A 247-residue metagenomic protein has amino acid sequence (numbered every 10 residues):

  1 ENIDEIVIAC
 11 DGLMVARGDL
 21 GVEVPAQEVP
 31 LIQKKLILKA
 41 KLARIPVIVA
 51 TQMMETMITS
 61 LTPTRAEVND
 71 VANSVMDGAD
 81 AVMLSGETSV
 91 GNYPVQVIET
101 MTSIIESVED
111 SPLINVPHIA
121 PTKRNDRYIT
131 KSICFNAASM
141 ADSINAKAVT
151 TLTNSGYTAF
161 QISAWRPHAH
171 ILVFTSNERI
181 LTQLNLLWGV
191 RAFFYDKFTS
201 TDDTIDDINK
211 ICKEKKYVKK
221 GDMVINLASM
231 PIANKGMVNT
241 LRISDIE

Functional and structural regions predicted by a protein language model:
E1-T51, M57-V68: Conserved alpha/beta-domain cores
I6, A16, Q52, S74 (+2 more regions): Conserved, mostly hydrophobic/aromatic
I8-L13, G18, G78-A79, R166-H170 (+1 more regions): Glycine-enriched alpha-helix->loop->beta-strand junction motifs that scaffold or abut catalytic
L13-V22, V71-P94: Glycine-rich phosphate-binding active-site loops on the catalytic face of alpha/beta enzymes
L42, M101-A138: Long, charged amphipathic helices and adjacent flexible linkers at domain junctions
T88-S111, T240-I243: C-terminal helical cap(s) of enzyme catalytic domains, especially alpha/beta-barrels
T158-F160, R166-T204: Nucleotide-binding motor/catalytic cores of P-loop/tubulin-like NTPases across gene-expression machines
K213, K219-L227, P231, N239-I243: C-terminal binding/interaction regions
